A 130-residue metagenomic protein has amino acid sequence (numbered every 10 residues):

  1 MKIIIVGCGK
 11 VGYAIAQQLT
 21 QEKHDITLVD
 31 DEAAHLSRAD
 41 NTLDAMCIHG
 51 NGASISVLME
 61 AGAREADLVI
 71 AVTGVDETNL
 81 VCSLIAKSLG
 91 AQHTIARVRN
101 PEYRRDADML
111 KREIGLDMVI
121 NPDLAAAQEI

Functional and structural regions predicted by a protein language model:
M1-I130: Cytosolic regulatory regions of ion transport systems
